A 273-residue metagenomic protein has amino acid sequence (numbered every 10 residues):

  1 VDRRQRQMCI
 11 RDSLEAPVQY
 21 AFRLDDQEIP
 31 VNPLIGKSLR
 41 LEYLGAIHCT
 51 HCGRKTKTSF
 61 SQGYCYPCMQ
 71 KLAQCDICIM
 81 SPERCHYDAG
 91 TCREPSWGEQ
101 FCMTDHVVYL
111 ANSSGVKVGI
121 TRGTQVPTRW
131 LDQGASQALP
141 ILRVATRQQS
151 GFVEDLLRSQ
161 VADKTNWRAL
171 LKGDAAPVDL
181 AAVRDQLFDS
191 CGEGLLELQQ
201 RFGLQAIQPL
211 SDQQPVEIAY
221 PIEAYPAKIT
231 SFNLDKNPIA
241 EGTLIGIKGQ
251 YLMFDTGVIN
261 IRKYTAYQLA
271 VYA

Functional and structural regions predicted by a protein language model:
V1-I10: Single conserved hydrophobic/aromatic residue that forms the stacking wall/gate of nucleotide- or nucleobase-binding
Y20, D26-P33: Phosphate/adenylate-binding glycine loop and adjacent helical scaffold
L34-G90: Cys/His-rich short segments
P95-W97, V216-K236: Short boundary/loop segments of OB/S1/cold-shock single-stranded nucleic-acid-binding domains
W97-V161: Compact nucleic-acid interaction/catalytic patches
D105-Y109, G249-F254: Short aromatic-glycine-enriched beta-strand elements
S159-Q214: Long, charge-rich alpha-helical interaction segments
V258-V271: A short macromolecule-binding patch
